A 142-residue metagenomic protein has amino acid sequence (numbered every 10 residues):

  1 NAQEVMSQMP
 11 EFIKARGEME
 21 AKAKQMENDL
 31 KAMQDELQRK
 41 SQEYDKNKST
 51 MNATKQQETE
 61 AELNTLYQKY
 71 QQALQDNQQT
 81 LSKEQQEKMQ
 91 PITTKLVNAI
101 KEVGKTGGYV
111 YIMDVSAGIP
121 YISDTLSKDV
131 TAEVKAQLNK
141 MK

Functional and structural regions predicted by a protein language model:
A2-G107, Y111-P120, M141: Amphipathic alpha-helical segments
T125-K128: Charge-rich, low-complexity intrinsically disordered segments
T131: Short beta-strand-centered segments that line the small-molecule binding cleft or hinge of alpha/beta clamshell
